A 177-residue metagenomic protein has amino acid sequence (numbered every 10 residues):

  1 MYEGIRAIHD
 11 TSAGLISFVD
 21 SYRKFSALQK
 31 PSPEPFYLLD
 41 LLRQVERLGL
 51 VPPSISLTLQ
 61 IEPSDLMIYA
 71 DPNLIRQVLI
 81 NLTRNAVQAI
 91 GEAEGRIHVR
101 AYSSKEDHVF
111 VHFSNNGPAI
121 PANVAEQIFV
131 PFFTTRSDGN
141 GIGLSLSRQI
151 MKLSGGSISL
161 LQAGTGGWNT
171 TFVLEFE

Functional and structural regions predicted by a protein language model:
M1-L28, S32-F36, D40-V51: Conserved DHp (HisKA) dimerization/phosphotransfer helix of two-component histidine kinases, i.e., the long coiled-coil
L28-P31, M67-A70, T135: Conserved micro-motifs of the catalytic ATP-binding
S56-L66: Conserved catalytic submotifs in the C-terminal HATPase_c
R96-D107: Short beta-strand/loop element within the Bergerat-fold HATPase_c
I120-F132: Short conserved segment of the HATPase_c
G143, S147: Short alpha-helical Gxxx[C/S/T] motif in the catalytic ATP-binding
M151-K152: Detector for a conserved hydrophobic position within an alpha-helical segment of the HATPase_c
